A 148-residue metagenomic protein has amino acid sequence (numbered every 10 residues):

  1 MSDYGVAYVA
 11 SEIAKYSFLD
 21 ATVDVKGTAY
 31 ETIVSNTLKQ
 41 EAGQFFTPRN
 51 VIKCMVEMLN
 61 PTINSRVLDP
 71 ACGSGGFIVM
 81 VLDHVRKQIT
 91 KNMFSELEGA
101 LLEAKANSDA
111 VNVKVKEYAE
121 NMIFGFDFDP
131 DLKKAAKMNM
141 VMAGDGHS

Functional and structural regions predicted by a protein language model:
M1-S35: Long recognition/docking surfaces used for binding and targeting
E12-Y16, V34, L38, L102 (+2 more regions): A near-ubiquitous, low-amplitude feature marking generic local secondary-structure context
I13-D20, A42, I123, D127: Generic amphipathic alpha-helical segments used as scaffolds and interaction surfaces in large, multi-domain proteins
V25-N50, V56-M58: Class I SAM-dependent transferase core
Q44-S148: Conserved S-adenosyl-L-methionine
